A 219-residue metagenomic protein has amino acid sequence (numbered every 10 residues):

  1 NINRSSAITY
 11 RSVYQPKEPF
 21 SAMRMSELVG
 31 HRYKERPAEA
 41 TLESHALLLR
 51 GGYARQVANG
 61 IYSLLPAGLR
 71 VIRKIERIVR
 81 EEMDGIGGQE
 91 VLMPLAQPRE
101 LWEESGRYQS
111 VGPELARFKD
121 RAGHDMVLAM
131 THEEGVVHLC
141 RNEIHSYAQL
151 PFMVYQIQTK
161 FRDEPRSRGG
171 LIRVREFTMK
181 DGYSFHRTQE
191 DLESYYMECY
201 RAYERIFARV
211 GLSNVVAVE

Functional and structural regions predicted by a protein language model:
A7-T9: Ala/Thr-enriched low-complexity intrinsically disordered regions
Y14, E18-E219: TRNA-recognition modules of translation machinery and tRNA-sensing kinases, especially anticodon-binding
